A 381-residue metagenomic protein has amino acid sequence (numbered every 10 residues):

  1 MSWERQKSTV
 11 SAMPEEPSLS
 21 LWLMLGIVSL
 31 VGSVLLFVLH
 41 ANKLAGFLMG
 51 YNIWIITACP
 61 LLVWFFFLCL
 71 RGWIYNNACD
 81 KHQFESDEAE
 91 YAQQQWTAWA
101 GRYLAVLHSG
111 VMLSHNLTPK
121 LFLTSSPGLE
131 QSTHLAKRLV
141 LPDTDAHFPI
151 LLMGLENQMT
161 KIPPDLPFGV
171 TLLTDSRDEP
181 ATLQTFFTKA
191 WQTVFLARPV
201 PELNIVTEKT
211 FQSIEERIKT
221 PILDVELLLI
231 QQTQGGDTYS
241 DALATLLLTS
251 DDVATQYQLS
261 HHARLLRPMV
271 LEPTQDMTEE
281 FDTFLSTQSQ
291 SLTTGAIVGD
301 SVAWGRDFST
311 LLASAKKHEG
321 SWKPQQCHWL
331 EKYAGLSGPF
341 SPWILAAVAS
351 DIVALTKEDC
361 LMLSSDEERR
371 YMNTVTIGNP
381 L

Functional and structural regions predicted by a protein language model:
M1-I222, Q234-G236, A244-L381: Conserved "HGTGT" condensation-loop signature of ketosynthase/thiolase-family condensing enzymes that catalyze
L223-I230: A short, hydrophobic beta-strand-centered structural micro-motif
D241: Phosphate-binding/switch region of NTP-binding enzymes
